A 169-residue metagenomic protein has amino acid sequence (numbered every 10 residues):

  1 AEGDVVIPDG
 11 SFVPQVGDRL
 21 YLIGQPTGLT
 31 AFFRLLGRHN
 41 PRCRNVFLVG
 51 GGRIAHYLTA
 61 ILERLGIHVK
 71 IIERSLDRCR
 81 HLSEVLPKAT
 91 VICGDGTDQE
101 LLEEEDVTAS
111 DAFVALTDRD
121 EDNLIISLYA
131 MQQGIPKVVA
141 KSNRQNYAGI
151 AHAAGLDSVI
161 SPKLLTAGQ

Functional and structural regions predicted by a protein language model:
A1-Q169: Cytosolic regulatory regions of ion transport systems
